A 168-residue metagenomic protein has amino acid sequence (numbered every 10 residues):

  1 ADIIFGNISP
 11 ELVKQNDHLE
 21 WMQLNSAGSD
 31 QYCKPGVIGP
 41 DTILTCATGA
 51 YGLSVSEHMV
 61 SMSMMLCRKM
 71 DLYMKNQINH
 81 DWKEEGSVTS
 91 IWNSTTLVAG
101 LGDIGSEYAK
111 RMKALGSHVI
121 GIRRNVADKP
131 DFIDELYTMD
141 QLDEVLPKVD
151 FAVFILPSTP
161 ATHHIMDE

Functional and structural regions predicted by a protein language model:
A1, V13-N16, I91, D143-V149: A short, aliphatic-rich alpha-helical micro-motif
A1-I43, D167: An N-terminal-biased, well-structured beta-alpha scaffold segment characteristic of Rossmann-like dinucleotide-binding
P40-T95: Phosphate-binding beta-alpha-beta segment of Rossmann-like dinucleotide-binding domains, i.e., the NAD(P)
G100-G102: Glycine-rich Rossmann-fold phosphate-binding loop(s) that bind the pyrophosphate of adenine dinucleotide cofactors
G105-S106: N-terminal Rossmann-fold NAD(P) dinucleotide-binding loop
A109-K113: Surface-exposed amphipathic alpha-helices with a cationic face
A114-F132: NAD(P)-binding Rossmann-fold cofactor-contacting core
V126-E168: Rossmann-like adenosine-cofactor binding region
